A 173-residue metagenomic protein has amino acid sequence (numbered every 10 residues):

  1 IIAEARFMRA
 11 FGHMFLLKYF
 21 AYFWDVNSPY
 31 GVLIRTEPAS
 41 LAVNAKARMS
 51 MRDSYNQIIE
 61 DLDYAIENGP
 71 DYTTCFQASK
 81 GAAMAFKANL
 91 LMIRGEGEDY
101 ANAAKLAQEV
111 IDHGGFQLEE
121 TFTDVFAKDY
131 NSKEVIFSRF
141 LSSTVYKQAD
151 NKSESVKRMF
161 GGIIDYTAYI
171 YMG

Functional and structural regions predicted by a protein language model:
I1-F7, M14-G173: Structured, solvent-exposed acidic/aromatic patches
